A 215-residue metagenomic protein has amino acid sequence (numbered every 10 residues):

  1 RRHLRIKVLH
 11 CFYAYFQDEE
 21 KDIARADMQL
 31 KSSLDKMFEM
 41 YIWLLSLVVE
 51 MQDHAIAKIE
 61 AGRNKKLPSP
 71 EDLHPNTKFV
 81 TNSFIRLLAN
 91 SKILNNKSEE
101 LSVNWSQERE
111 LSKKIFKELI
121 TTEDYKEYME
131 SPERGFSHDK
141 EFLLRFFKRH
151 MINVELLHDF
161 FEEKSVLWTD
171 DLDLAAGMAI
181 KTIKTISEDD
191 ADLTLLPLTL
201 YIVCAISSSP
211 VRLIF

Functional and structural regions predicted by a protein language model:
R1-F215: Class I Rossmann-like S-adenosyl-L-methionine
